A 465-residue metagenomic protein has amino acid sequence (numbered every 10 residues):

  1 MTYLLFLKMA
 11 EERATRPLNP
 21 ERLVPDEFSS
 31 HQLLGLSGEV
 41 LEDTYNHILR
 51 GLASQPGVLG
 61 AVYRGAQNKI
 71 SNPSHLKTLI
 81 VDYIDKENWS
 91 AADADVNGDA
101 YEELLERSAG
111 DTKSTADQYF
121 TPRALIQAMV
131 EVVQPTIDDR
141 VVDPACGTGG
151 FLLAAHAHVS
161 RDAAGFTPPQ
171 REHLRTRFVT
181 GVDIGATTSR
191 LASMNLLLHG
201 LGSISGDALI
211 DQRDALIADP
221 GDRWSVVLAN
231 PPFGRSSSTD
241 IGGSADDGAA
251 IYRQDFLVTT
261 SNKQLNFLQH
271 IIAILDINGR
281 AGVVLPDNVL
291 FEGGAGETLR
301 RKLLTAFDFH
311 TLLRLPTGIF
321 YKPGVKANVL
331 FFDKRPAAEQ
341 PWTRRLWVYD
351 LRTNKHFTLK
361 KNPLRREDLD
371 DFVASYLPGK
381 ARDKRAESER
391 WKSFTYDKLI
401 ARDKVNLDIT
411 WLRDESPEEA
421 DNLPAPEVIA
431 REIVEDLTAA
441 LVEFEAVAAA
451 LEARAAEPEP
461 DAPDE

Functional and structural regions predicted by a protein language model:
M1-I137, I204-A215, R314-T317, W342-T358 (+1 more regions): Non-catalytic, mostly N-terminal accessory regions of nucleic-acid modification and defense proteins
F6-A10, W89, L105-A109, A157-S160 (+9 more regions): Non-catalytic alpha-helical coupling and interface elements of nucleotide-dependent molecular machines and regulators
V96, A100, T121, L125 (+10 more regions): Helical mechanochemical/support elements of P-loop NTPase systems and associated helical scaffolds
N97, L104, S108, S189-L191 (+6 more regions): Long, contiguous hydrophobic alpha-helical segments, chiefly transmembrane helices and signal peptides
T115-A229, G234-S236, I241-G243, A250 (+5 more regions): Conserved S-adenosyl-L-methionine
V141-A145, G150-F151, V227, I274-L275 (+6 more regions): Structured catalytic/translocation cores of nucleotide/phosphate-coupled proteins
G165, G243-S244, T305, E452-A456 (+1 more regions): Short, intrinsically disordered/low-complexity patches at protein termini and at juxtamembrane boundaries
I217-W224, P232-L399: Signature of N6-adenine DNA methyltransferases within the class I
